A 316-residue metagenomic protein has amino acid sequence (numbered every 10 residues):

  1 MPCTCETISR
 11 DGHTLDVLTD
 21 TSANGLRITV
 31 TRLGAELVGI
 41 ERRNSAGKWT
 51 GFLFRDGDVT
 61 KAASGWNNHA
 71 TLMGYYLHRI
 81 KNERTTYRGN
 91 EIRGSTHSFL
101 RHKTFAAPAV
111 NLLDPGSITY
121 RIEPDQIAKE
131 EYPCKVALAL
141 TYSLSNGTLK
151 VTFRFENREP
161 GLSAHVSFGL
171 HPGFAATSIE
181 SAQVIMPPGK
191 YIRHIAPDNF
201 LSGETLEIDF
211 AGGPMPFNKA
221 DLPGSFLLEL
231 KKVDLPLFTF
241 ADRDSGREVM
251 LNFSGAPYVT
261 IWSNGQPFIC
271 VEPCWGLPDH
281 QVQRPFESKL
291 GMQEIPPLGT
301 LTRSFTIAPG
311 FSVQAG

Functional and structural regions predicted by a protein language model:
M1-A23: Short, Gly/Pro- and small/polar-rich lid/capping loops
T4-G12, R88-N146: Extended, loop-rich substrate-binding clefts of extracytoplasmic carbohydrate-active enzymes
L26-N90, I269: Acidic-aromatic substrate-binding/catalytic surfaces of carbohydrate-active enzymes
I28-T31, E41, P124-V166, L170-P172: Acidic, contiguous internal or C-terminal segments within carbohydrate-active enzymes that form a structured patch used
T85-R93, F153, Q293-F311: Short Pro-Gly-centered flexible turn/kink motifs
G161-H165, G173-F253: Active-site/ligand-binding surface loops and adjacent short beta/alpha elements that line catalytic pockets across
D242-P278: Glycine-rich active-site loops that engage anionic ligands at enzyme catalytic sites
V271-E272, L277-M292: A conserved acidic, glycine/proline-rich C-terminal tail/linker
